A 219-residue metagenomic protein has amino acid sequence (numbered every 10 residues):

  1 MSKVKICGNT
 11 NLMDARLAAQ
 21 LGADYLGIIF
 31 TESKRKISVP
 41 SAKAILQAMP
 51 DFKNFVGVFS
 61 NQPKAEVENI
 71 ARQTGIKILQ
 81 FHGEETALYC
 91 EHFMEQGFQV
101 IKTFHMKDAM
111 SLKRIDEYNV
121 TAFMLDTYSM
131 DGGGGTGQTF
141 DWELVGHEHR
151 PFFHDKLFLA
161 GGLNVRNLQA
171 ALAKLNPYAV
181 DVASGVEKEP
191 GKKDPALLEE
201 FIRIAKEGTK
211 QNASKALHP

Functional and structural regions predicted by a protein language model:
M1-P219: Conserved N-terminal beta1-alpha1 strand-loop-helix module at the mouth
